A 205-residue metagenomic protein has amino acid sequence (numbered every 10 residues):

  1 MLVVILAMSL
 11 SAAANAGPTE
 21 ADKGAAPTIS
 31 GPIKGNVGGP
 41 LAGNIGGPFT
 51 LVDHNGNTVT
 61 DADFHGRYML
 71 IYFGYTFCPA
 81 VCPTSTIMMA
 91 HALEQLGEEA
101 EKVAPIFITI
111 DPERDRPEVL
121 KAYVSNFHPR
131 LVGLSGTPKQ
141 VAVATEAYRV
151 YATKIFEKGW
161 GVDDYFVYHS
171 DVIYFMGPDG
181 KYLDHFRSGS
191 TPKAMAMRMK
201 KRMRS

Functional and structural regions predicted by a protein language model:
M1-P48, V52, R202-S205: N-terminal targeting signals for export/organelle localization
G46-G47, M69, S170-D171: Short loop/turn microsegments at loop-to-beta-strand junctions
H54-N55, P178: Short, ordered coil/turn segments that flank beta-strands lining enzyme active or ligand-binding pockets
D61-P83, M89: Short active-site neighborhood of thiol/selenol oxidoreductases, capturing the structured segment around
F64, T76, I108-E113, P129 (+4 more regions): Solvent-exposed coil/turn segments that connect beta secondary-structure elements in extracytoplasmic/periplasmic
A80-I87, M199-S205: Short, solvent-exposed cationic patches
T84-A144: Structural microenvironment flanking redox-active thiols in thiol-disulfide oxidoreductases
Q140-R198: Thiol/disulfide oxidoreductase modules built on the thioredoxin-like
